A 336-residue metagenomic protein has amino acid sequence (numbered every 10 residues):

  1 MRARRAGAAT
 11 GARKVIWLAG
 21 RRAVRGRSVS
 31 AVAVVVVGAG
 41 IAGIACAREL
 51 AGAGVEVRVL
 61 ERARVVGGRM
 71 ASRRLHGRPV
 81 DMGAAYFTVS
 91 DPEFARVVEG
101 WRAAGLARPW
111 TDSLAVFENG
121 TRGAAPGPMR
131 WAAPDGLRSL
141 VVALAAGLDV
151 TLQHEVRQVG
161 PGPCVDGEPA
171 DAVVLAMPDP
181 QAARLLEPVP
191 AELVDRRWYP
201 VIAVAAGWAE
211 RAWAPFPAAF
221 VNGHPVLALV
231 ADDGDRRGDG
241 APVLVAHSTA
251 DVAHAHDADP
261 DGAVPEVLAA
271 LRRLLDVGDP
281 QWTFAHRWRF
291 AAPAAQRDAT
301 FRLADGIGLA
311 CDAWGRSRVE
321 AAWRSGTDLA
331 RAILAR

Functional and structural regions predicted by a protein language model:
A33-V59: N-terminal Rossmann-like FAD-binding beta1-loop-alpha1 element of flavoenzymes
A51-R74: Glycine-rich FAD pyrophosphate-binding loop
G67, G77, A170-P217: Central helical "cap/lid" subdomain
S72-S113: N-terminal FAD cofactor-binding segment of flavoenzymes
Y86-S90, T121-A143, A258-A263: Short beta-strand to alpha-helix junction loop
L152-P163: A conserved short coil-to-beta-strand element within the FAD-binding core of flavoproteins
A206-W213, P217-H256, E266, A270 (+1 more regions): Active-site substrate-recognition segment that forms the wall of the catalytic cavity or substrate channel
P265, A270-D305: Flavin (FAD/FMN) cofactor-binding core of flavoprotein oxidoreductases
